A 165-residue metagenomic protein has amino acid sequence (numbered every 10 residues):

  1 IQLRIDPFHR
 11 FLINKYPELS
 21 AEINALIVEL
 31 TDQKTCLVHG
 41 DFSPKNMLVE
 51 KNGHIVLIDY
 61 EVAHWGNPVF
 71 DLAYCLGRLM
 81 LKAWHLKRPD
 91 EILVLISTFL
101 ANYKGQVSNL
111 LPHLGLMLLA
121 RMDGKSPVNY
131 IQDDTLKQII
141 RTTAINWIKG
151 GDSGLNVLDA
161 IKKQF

Functional and structural regions predicted by a protein language model:
I1-H9, L114-M117, Q164-F165: Amphipathic alpha-helical surface "interface" segments used for docking/oligomerization or membrane association within
I1-V28: Active-site catalytic-loop/activation-segment of kinase and kinase-like phosphoryl-transfer enzymes
F8, E61-V62, L86-R88: A ubiquitous short alpha-helical element
L12-E22, D90-F99, T135-W147: Extended, well-ordered alpha-helical scaffold segments
N24-F70: Active-site acidic catalytic loop and adjacent metal/ATP-binding pocket of ATP-dependent phosphoryl transfer enzymes
D59, Q106-P112: Structural motif
V69-G105, G115-Q132: Active-site activation/catalytic loop segments of kinase-like enzymes and analogous catalytic loops in related
L86-D90, R121-F165: ATP/Mg2+ or Mg2+-diphosphate-binding catalytic cores that bind nucleotide phosphates or diphosphates via glycine-rich
